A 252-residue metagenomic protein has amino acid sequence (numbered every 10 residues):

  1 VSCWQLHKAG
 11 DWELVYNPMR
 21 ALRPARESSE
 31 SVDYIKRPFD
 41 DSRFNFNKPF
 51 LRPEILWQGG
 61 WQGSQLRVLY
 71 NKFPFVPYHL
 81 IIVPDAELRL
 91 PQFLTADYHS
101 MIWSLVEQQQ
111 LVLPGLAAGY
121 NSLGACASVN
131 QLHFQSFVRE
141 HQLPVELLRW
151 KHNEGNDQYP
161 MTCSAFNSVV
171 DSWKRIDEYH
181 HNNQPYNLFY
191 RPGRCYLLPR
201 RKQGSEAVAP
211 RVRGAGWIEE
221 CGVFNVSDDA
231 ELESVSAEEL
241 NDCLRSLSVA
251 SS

Functional and structural regions predicted by a protein language model:
V1-M101, L116, V129, R139-S252: Active-site microenvironments that recognize anionic phosphate/pyrophosphate groups
E107-V145: Active-site beta-strand/loop microenvironment that shapes enzyme catalytic pockets
